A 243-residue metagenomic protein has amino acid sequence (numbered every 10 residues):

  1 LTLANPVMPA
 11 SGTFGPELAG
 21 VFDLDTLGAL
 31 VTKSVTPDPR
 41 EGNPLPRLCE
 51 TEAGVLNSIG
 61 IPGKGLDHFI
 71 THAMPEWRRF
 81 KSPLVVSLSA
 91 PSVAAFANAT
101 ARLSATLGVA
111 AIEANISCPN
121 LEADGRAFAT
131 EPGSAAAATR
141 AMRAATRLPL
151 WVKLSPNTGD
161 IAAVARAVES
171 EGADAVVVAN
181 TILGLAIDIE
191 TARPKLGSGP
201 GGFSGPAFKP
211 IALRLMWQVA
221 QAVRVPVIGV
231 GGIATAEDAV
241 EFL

Functional and structural regions predicted by a protein language model:
L1-L84, S89-P91: N-terminal capping/small domains of soluble enzymes
A10-G12, L154, V230: Short His-Asn-centered micro-motif
L24, R79, P91-I228, E237-L243: Alpha/beta enzyme core
I233: Short donor-sugar binding/catalytic loops of nucleotide-sugar-dependent glycosyltransferases, especially enzymes
